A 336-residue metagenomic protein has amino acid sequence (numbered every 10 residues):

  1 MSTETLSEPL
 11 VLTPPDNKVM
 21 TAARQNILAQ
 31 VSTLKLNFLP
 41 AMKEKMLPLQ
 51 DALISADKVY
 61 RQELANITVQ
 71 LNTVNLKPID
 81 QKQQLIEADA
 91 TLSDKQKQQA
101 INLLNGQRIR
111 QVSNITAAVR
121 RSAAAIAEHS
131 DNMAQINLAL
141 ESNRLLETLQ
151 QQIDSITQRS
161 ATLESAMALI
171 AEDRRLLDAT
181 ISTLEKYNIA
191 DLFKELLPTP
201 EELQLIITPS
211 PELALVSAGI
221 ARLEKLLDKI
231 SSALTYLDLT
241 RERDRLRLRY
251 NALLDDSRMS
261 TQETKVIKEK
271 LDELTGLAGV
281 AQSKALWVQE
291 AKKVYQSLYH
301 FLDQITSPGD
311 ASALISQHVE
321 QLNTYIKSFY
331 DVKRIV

Functional and structural regions predicted by a protein language model:
M1-N137, V266, E273-V336: An N-terminally focused, membrane-permeabilizing/fusogenic/translocator signature enriched in pore-forming
I136-R144: Hydrophobic alpha-helical transmembrane segments
N143-S260: Long, amphipathic, heptad-repeat alpha-helical coiled-coil stalk/linker regions
D228-H300: Intrinsically disordered, low-complexity segments enriched in Gly and acidic/Ser/Thr residues that form flexible
